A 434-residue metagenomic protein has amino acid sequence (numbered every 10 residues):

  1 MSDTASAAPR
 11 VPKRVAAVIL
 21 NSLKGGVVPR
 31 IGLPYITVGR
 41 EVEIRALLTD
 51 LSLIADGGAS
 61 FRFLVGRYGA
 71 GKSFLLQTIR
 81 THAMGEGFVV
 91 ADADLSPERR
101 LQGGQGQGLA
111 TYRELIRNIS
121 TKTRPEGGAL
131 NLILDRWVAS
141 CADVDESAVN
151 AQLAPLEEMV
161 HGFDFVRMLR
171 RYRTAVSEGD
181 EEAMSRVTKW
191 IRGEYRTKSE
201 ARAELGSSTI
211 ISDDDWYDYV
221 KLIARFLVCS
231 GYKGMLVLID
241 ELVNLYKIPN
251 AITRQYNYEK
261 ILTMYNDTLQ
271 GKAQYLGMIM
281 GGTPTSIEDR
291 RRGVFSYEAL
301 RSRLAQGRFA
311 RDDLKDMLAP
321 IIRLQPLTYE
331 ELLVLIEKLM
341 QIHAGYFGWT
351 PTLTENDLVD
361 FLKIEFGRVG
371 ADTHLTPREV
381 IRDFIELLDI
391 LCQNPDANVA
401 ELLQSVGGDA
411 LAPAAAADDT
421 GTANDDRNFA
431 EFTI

Functional and structural regions predicted by a protein language model:
M1-S60, A397-I434: A short, basic N-terminal segment
A7-R10, R14-V15, W190-E355: The catalytic "switch" region of P-loop NTPases
G26-V27, V90-S96, D240-N244, D313-A319 (+1 more regions): Short acidic (Asp/Glu) and glycine-rich catalytic loops that position anionic groups and cofactors
L33, T37-E41, G69, Q105 (+7 more regions): Conserved phosphate/pyrophosphate-binding and hydrolysis machinery centered on Walker-type P-loop NTPases, extending
I44, L76, G108-Y112, R254 (+1 more regions): Amphipathic alpha-helical segments in well-structured domains
F63-G66, A70, F74-S230, L391-P395 (+1 more regions): P-loop NTPase nucleotide-binding core
T174-W190, E194, R311-K315, Q325-I434: C-terminal alpha-helical "lid" subdomain
